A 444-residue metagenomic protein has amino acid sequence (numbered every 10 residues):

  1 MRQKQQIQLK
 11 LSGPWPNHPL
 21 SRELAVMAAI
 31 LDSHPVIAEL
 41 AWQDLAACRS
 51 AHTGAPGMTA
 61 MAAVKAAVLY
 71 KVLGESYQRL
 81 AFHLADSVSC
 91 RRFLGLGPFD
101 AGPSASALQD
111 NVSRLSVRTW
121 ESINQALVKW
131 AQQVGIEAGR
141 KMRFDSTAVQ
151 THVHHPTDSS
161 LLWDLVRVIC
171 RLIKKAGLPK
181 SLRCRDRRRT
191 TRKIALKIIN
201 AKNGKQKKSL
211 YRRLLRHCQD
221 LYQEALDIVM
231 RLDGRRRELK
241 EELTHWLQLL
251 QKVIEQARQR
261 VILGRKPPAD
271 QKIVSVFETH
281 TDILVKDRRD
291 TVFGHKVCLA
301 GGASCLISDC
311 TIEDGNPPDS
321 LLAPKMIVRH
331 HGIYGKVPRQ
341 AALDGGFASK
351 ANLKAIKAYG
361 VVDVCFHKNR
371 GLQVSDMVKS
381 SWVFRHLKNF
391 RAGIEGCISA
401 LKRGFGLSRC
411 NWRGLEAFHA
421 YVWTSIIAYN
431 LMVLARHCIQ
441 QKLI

Functional and structural regions predicted by a protein language model:
M1-A38, Q440-L443: Charged, often Cys/His-bearing segments associated with DNA-binding zinc-finger transcription factors
N17, V117, H155, E313-N316 (+5 more regions): Hydrophobic alpha-helical scaffolding
S21, A25-L69: Basic, short loop/linker segments at the boundary and entry of helix-turn-helix/winged-helix-like folds
A55, T59-M61, Q78, F82-A85 (+4 more regions): Polybasic low-complexity intrinsically disordered regions
R237-E238, Y334-N389: An internal, acidic/charged active-site-proximal segment that coordinates divalent cations and/or engages
L247-L250, A257, W382-I444: Basic, amphipathic alpha-helical segments enriched in Lys/Arg and hydrophobic/aromatic residues
G294-L306, N316, F366-Q373, E395-L401: A glycine-rich, aromatic-flanked flexible loop/lid motif
